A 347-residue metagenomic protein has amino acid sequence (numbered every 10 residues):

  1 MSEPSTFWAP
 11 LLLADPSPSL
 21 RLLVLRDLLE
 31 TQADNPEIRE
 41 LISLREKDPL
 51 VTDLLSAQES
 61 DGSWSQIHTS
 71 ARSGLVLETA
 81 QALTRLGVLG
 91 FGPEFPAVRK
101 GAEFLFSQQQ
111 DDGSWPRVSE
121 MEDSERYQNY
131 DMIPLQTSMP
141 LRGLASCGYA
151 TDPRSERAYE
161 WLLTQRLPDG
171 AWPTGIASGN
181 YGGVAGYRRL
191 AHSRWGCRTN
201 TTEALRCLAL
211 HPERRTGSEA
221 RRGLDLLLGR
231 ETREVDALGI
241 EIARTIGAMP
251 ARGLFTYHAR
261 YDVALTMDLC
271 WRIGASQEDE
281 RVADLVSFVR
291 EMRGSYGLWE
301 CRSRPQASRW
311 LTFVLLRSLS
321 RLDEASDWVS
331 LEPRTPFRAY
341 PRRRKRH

Functional and structural regions predicted by a protein language model:
M1-H347: Preference for long, amphipathic alpha-helical scaffolds in soluble/luminal domains and all-alpha bundles
